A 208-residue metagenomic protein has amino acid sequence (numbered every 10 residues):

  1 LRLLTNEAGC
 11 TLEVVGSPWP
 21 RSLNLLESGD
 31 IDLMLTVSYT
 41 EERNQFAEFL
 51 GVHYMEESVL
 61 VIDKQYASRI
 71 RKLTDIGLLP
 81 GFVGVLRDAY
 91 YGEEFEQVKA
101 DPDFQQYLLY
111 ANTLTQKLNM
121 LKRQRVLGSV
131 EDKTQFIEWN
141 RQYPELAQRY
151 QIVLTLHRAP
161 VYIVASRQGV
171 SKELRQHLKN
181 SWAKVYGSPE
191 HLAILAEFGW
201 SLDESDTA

Functional and structural regions predicted by a protein language model:
L1-E41, Q45, Y110-A111, E197 (+1 more regions): Extracytoplasmic small-molecule ligand-binding "clamshell" domains of the periplasmic binding protein/Venus flytrap
L1-G9, G51, G77, D88-A111 (+2 more regions): Ligand-binding cleft/hinge of the Venus flytrap
P20-D32, T74, L114-Q135, Q142: Short helices/loops that flank or line small-molecule/ion binding pockets
N24, V37-Q45, Q97, L127-Y150 (+1 more regions): A ligand-binding cleft/hinge motif common to bilobed small-molecule-binding domains
F49-K72, I163-S166: Hydrophobic/proline-rich hinge and linker segments of small-molecule sensing/allosteric domains, predominantly
M55-V59, E145-K179, S201-T207: Periplasmic-binding protein-like
D63-V83, K172-E173: Flexible hinge/capping segments at coil-to-helix
D75, L79, D132, V170-S181 (+1 more regions): Short amphipathic alpha-helical coupling segments at ligand-binding clamshell hinges and other catalytic/signaling
